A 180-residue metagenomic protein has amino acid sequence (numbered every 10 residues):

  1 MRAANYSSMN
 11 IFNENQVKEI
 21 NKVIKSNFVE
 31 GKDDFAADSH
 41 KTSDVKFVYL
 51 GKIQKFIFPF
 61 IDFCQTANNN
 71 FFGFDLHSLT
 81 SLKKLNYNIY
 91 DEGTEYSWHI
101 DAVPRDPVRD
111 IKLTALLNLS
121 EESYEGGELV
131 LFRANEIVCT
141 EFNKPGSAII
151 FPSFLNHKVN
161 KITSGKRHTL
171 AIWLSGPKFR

Functional and structural regions predicted by a protein language model:
M1-L79: Non-heme Fe(II)/2-oxoglutarate
F58, T66-R180: Catalytic core of non-heme Fe(II) oxygenases with the double-stranded beta-helix
